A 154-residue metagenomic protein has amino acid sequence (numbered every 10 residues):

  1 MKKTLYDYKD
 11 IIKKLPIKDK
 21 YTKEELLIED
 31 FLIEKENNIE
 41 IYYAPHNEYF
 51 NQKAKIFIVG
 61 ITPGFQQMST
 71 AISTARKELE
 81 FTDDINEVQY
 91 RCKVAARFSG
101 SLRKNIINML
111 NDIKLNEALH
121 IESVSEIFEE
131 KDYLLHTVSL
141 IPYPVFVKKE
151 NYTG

Functional and structural regions predicted by a protein language model:
K2-G154: A polyanion-binding, active-site-adjacent surface
